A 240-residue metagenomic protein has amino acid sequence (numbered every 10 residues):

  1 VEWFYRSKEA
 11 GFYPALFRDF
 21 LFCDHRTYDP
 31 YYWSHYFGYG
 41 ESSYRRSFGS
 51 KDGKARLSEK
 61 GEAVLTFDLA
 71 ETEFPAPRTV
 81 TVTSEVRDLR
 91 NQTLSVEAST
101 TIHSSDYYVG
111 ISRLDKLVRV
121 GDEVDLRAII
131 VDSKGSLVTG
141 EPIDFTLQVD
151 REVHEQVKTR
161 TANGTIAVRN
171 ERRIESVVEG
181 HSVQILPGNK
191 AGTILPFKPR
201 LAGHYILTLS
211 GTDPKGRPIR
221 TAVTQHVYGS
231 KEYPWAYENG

Functional and structural regions predicted by a protein language model:
V1-G240: C-terminal segments of large proteins
